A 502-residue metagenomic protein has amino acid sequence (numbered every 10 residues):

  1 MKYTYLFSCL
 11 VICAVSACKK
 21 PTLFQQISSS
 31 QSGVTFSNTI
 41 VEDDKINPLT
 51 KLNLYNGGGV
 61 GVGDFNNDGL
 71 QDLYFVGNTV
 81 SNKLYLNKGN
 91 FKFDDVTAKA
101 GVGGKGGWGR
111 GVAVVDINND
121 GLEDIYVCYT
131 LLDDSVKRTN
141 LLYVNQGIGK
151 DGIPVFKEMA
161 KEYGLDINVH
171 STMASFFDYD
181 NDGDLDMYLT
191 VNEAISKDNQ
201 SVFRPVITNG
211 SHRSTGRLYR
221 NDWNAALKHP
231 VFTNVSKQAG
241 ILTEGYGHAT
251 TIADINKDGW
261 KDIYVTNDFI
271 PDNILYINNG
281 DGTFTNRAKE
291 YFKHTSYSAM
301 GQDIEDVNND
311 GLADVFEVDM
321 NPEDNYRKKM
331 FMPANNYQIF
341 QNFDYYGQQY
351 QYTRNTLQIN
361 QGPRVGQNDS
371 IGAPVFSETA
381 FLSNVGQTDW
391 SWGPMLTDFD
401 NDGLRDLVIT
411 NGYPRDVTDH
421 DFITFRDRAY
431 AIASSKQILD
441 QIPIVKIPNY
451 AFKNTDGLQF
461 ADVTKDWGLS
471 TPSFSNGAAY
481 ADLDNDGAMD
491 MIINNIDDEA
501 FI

Functional and structural regions predicted by a protein language model:
M1-L23: Bacterial Sec-dependent N-terminal signal peptides
A17-I502: Acidic, glycine/proline-rich Ca2+-coordinating loop motifs
